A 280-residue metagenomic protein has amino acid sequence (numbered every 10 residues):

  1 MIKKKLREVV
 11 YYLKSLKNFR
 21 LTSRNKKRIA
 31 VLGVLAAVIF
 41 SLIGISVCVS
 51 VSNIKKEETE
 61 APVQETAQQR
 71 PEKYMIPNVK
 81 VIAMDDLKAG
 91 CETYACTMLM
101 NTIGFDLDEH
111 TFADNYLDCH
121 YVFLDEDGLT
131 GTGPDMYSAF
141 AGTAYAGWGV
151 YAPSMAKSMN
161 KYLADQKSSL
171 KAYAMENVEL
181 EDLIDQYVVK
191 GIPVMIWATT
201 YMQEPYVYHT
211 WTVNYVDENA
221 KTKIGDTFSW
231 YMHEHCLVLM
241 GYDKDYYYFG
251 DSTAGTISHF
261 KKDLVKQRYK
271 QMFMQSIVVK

Functional and structural regions predicted by a protein language model:
M1-L21: N-terminal targeting leaders characterized by basic, low-complexity, disordered sequences that direct proteins
S15-R20, R24-K157, D165, T200-M202 (+2 more regions): Active-site-adjacent structural segments surrounding the nucleophilic cysteine of cysteine proteases and isopeptidases
E72-Y74, D106, I184-Q186, G191 (+1 more regions): Long, domain-scale functional regions
G90-E92, K171-A172, P193-A198, V238 (+1 more regions): Structural recognition of the beta-strand scaffold that forms the well-ordered cores of secreted hydrolase catalytic
A95, E176, A198-M202, G241-D243 (+1 more regions): A mature extracytoplasmic/lumenal domain signature
G142-N177, E181, Q186-V189: Mid-length scaffold segments of soluble, non-membrane domains
E181-L183, Q203-V207, T256-S258: Short, surface-exposed beta-strand/loop "edge" segments at domain boundaries and coil↔beta transitions
V189, T210-K280: Noncatalytic regulatory segments and standalone regulatory/sensor domains
